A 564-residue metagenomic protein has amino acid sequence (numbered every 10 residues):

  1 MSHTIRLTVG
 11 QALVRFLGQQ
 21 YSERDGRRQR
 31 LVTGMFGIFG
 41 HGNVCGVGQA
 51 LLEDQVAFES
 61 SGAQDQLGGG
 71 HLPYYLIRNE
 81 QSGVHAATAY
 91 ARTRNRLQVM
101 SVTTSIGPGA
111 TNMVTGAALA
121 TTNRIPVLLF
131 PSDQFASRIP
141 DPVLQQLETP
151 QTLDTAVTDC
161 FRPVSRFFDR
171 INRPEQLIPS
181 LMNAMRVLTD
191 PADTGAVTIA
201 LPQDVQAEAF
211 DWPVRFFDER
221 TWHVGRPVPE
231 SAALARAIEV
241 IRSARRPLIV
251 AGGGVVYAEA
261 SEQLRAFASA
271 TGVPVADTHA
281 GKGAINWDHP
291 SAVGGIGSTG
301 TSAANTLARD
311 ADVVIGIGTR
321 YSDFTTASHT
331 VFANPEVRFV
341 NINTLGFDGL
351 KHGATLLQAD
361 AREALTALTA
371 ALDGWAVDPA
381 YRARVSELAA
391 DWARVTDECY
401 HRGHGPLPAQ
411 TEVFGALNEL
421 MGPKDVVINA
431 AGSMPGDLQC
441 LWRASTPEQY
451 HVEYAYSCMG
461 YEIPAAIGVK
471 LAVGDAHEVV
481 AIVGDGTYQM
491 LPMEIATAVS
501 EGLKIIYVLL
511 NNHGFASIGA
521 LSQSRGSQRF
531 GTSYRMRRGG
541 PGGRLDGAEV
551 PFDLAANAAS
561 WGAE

Functional and structural regions predicted by a protein language model:
H3-N123: N-terminal cofactor/phosphate-binding cores enriched in small/glycine residues, especially glycine-rich loops such as
M35-V47, A389-G474: Active-site diphosphate/adenylate-binding microenvironment
A89-T93, G253-V340, S445-A476, Q489-M493 (+1 more regions): Glycine-rich, anion-gripping cofactor-binding loops and their flanking helix/strand elements in enzyme active sites
R92-T104, P108-P131, D159-R215, V240 (+6 more regions): Structural signature of the thiamine diphosphate
P131-P179, L201, A280-E387, S522: Glycine-rich, acidic loop regions that bind phosphate or pyrophosphate groups
R138-T152, G349-L350, L357-Q358, L365-T366 (+1 more regions): Thiamine diphosphate
N172-E175, P213, E336, V340-A431 (+2 more regions): Phosphate/pyrophosphate-binding active-site segments
Q203-A232, R236, C399: Aromatic-enriched
